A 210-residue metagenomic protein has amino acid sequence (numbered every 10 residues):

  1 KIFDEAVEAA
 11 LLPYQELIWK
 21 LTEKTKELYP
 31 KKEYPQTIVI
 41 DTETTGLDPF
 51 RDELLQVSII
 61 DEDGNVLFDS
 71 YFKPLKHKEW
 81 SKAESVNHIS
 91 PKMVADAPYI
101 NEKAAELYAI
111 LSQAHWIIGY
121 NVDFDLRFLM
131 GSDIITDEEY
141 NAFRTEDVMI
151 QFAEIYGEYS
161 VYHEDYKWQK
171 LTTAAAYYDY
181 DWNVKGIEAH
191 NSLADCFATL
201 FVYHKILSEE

Functional and structural regions predicted by a protein language model:
A10-D137, A142, D165-Y180, V184 (+1 more regions): Conserved non-catalytic scaffold segment of RNase H-like nuclease domains
E146-Y166: Short alpha-helix plus adjacent loop in nuclease-associated cores
E158-Y159, D181-V184, E209: Substrate-binding/catalytic groove segments of enzymes that remodel or degrade extracellular structural polymers
N191-V202: Acidic, divalent-metal-coordinating active-site segment for phosphoryl/phosphodiester hydrolysis, typified by short
H204-E210: Short, hydrophobic alpha-helical segments
